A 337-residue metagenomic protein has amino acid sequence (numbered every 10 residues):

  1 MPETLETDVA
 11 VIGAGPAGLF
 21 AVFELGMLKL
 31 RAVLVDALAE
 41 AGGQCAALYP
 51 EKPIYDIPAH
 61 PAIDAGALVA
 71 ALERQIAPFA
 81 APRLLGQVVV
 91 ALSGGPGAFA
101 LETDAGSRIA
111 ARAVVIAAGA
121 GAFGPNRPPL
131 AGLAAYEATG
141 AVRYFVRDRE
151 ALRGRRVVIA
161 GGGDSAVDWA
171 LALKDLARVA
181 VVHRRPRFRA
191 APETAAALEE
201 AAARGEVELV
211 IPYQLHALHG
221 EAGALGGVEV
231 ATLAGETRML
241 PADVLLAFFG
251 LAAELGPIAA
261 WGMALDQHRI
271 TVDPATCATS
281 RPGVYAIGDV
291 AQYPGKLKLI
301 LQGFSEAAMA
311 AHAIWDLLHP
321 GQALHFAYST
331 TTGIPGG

Functional and structural regions predicted by a protein language model:
M1-I12, M27-L28, V33, E40 (+6 more regions): FAD-binding core/adjacent interface of flavoenzyme oxidoreductases
P2-E6, A10-A39, G140-P192, E236-R238 (+2 more regions): Rossmann-like dinucleotide/flavin-binding elements
M27-K29, P50-K52, A131-A135, D175-A177 (+2 more regions): Glycine-rich, phosphate-binding/catalytic loops in enzymes
A39-I63, A191-A197: Conserved N-terminal glycine-rich FAD pyrophosphate-binding loop of Rossmann-like flavoproteins
Y55-A62, A131-G132, K298-L301: Short glycine-enriched, charge-decorated loop/helix-capping segments at active-site entrances that position
L68-A71, E306: Charged catalytic carboxylate motif
A70-T103, R108-A111, K174-P274, L318 (+1 more regions): A Rossmann-like FAD-binding core segment of flavoenzymes
Y328-G337: Helix-rich C-terminal "cap"/substrate-channel and partner-interaction subdomain that packs against the flavin-binding
